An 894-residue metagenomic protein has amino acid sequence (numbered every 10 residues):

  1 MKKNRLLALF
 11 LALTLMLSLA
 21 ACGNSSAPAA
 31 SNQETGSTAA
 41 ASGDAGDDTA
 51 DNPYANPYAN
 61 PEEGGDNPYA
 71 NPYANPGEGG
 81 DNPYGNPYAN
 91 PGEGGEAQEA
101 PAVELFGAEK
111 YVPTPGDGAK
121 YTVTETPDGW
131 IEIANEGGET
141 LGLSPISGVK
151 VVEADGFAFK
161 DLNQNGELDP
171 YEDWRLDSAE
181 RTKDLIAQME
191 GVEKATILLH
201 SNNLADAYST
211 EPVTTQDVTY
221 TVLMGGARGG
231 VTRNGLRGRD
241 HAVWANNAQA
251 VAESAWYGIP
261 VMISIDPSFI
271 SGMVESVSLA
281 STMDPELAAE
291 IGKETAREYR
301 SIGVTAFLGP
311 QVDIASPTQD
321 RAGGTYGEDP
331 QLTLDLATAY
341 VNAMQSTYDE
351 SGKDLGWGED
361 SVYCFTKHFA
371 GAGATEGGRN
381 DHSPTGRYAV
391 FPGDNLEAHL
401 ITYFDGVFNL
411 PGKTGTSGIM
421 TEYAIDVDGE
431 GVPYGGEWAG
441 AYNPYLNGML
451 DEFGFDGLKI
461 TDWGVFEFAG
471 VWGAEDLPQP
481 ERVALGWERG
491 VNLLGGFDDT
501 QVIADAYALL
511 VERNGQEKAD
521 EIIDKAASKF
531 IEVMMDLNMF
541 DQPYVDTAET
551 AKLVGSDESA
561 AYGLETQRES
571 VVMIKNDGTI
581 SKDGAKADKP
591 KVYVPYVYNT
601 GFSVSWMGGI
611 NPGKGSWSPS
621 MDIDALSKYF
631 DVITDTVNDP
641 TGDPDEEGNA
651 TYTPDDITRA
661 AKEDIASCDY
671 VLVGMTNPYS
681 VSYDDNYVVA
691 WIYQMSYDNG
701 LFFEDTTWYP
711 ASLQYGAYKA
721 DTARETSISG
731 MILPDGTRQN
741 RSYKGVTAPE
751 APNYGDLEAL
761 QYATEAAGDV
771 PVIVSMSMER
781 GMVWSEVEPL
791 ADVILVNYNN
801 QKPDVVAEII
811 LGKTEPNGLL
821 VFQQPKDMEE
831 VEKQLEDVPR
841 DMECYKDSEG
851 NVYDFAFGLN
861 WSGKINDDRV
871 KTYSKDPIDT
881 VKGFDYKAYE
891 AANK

Functional and structural regions predicted by a protein language model:
M1-F10: Bacterial N-terminal signal peptides that target proteins for export
L17-A21: C-terminal motif of bacterial Sec signal peptides marking the signal peptidase cleavage site
G23-S25: Bacterial signal peptide processing site
A29, Q33, A39-G43, A55-K894: Glycoside hydrolase catalytic-domain context in secreted enzymes
A45-A50: G/A/S/T/P/Q/N-biased, glycine-rich low-complexity segments that form flexible N-terminal tails, linkers, or propeptides
